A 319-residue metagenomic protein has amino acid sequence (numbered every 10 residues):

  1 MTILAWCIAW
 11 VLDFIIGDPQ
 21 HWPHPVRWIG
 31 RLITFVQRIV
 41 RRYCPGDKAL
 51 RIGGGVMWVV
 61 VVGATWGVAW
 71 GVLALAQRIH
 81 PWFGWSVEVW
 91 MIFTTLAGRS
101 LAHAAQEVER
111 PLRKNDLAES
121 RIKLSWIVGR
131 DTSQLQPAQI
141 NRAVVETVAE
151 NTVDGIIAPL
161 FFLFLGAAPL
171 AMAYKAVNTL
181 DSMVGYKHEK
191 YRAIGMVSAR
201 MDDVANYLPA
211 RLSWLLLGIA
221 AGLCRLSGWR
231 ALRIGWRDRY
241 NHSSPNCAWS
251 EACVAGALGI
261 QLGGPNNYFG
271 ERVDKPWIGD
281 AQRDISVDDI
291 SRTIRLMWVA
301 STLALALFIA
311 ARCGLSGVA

Functional and structural regions predicted by a protein language model:
M1-A173, V177, G185-A319: Hydrophobic alpha-helical transmembrane segments
S182: RNA/tRNA-interacting regions in translation and RNA-turnover enzymes
